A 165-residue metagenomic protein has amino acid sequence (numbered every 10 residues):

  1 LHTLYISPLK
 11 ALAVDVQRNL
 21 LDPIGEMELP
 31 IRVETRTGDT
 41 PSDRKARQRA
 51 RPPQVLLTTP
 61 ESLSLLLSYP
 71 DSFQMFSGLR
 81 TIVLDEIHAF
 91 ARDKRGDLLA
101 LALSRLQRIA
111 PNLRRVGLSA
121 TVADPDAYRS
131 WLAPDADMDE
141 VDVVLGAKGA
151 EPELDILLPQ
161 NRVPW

Functional and structural regions predicted by a protein language model:
H2-T58, S62: Conserved nucleic-acid-binding Ia/Ib motif block in the N-terminal RecA-like helicase ATPase lobe
L4, E34, V83, V116 (+1 more regions): Hydrophobic/aromatic beta-strand patches that form the interior of the parallel beta-sheet core in alpha/beta enzyme
P8, L20, V33, T59 (+5 more regions): Conserved structural-core and active-site-/substrate-pathway-adjacent residues in large, well-folded domains of enzymes
L12-V16, S42-A46, S64-L66, A91-D93 (+2 more regions): Switch/connector loops and helix/strand junctions flanking conserved nucleotide-binding motifs in nucleotide-processing
G25-L29, R47-R51, S72-S77, R105-N112 (+2 more regions): Conserved catalytic network of the ASCE P-loop NTPase/AAA+ motor domain
R32-T37, R92-R95, W165: Short, flexible loop segments at the rims of nucleotide/cofactor-binding pockets, characterized by
E61-S64, P70-A110, R114-R115: SF2 helicase catalytic motif II
S104, N112-W165: Conserved interdomain linker/interface between the two RecA-like ATPase lobes of SF2 helicase motors
